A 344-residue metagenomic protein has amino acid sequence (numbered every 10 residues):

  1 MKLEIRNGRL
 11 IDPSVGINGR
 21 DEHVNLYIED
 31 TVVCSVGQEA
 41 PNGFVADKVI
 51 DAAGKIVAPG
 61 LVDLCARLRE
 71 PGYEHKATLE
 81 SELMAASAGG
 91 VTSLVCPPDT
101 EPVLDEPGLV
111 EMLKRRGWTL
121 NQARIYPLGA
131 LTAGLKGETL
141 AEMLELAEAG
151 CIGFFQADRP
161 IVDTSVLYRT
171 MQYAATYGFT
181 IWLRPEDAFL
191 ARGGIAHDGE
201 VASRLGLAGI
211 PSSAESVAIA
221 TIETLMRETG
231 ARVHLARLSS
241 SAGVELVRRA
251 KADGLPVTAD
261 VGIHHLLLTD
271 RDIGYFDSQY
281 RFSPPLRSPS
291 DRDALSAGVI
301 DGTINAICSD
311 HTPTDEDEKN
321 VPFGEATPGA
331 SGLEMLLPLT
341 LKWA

Functional and structural regions predicted by a protein language model:
M1-F44: N-terminal metal-binding scaffold of metallo-dependent hydrolase/deaminase domains
G8, T31, G54, C65 (+9 more regions): Divalent metal-coordination and catalytic microenvironments
A40-V57: Active-site metal-binding motif and surrounding structural segment of the metallo-beta-lactamase
A52-G117: Metal-associated gating/positioning segment near the N- to mid-region
L64-A77, P98, Y126-T139, A208-S212: Active-site mouth loops of central-metabolism enzymes
P107-R124, Q172-L183, M335-L339: Alpha-helix-loop-beta-strand connector modules within alpha/beta enzyme cores
E138-I307: Histidine/acidic residue-rich metal-binding segments in metalloenzymes
E215-S216, E325-L339: Gly/Ser/Thr-rich active-site loops/lids in small-molecule metabolic enzymes that frequently grip phosphoryl groups
